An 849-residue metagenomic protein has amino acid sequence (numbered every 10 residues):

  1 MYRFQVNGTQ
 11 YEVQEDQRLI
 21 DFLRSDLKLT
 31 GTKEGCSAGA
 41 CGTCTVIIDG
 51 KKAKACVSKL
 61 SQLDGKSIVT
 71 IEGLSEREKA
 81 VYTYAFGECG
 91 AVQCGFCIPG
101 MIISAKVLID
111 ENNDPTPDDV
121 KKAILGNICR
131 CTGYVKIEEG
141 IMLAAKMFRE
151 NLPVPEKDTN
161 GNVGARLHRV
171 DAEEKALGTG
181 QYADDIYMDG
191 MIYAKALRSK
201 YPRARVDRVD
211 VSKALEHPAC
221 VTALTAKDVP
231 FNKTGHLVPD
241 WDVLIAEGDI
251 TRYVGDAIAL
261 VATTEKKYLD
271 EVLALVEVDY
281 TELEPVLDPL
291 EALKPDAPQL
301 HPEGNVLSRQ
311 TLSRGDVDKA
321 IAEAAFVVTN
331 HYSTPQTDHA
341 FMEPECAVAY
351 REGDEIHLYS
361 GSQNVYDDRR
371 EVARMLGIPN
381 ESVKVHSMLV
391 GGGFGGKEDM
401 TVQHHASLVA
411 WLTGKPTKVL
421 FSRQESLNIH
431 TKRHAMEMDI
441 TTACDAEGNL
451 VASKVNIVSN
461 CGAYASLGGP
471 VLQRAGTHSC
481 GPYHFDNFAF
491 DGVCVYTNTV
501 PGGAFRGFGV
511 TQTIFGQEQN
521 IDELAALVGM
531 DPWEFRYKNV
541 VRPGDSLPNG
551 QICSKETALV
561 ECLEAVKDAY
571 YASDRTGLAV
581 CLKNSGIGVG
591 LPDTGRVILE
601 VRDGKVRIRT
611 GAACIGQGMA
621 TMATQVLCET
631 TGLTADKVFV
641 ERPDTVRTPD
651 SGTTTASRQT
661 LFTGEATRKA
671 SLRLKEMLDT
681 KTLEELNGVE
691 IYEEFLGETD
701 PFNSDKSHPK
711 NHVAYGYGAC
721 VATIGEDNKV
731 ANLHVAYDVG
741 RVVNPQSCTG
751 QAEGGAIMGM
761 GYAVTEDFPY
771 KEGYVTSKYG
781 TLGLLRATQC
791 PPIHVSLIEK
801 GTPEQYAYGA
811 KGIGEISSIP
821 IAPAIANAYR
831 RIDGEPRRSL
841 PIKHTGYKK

Functional and structural regions predicted by a protein language model:
M1-E156, V589: Signature of N-terminal electron-transfer/Fe-S-associated modules in redox systems
V46, E174, G180, C346-R351 (+8 more regions): Short beta-strand elements
G90, A165, D171-L177, V306-A347 (+4 more regions): Glycine-rich loop/linker segments at domain edges
I124-A183, L563-A569, R575, I598-R609 (+5 more regions): Intrinsic disorder at enzyme termini
A145-R309, V327, L412: Flexible, low-hydrophobicity surface segments
A226-K227, G377-S382, L412-T417, A446 (+2 more regions): C-terminal catalytic domains of large/alpha subunits in multi-subunit enzymes
L244, P295-L376, N539-K605, C614 (+4 more regions): Helix-loop-helix junctions that connect adjacent transmembrane helices in secondary transporters/permeases, recognized
A257-I258, T263-E265, K415-G462, G664-E684: Phosphate/diphosphate-binding loops
